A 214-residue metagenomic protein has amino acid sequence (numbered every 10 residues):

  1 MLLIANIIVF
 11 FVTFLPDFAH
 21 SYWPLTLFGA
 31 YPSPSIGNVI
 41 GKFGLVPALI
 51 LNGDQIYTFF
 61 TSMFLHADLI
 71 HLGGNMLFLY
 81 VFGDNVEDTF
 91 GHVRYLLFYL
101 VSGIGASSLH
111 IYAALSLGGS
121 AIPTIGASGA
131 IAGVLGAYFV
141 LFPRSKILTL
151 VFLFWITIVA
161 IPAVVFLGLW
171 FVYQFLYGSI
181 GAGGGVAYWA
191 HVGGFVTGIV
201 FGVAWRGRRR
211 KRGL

Functional and structural regions predicted by a protein language model:
M1-L214: A detector for small-residue-rich transmembrane helices and their helix-helix packing motifs
